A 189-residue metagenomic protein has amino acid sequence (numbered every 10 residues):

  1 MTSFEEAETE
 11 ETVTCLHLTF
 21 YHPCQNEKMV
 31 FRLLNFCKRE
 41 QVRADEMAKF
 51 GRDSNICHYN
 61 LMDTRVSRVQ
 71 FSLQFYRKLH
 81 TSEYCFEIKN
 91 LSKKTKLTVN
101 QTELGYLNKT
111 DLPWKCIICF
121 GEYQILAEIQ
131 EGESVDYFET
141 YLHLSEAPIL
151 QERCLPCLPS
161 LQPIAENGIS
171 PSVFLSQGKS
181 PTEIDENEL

Functional and structural regions predicted by a protein language model:
M1-M62, E83, E128-L189: Intrinsically disordered, low-complexity acidic Ser/Thr-rich regulatory segments
Q41-C116, F120-G121, N187-E188: Forkhead-associated
